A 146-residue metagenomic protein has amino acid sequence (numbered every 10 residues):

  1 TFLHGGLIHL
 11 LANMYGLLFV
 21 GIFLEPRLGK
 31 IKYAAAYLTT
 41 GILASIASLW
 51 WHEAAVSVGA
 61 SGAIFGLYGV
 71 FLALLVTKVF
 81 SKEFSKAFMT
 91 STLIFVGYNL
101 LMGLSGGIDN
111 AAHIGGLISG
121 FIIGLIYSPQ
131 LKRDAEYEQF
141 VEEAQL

Functional and structural regions predicted by a protein language model:
T1-L146: A detector for small-residue-rich transmembrane helices and their helix-helix packing motifs
